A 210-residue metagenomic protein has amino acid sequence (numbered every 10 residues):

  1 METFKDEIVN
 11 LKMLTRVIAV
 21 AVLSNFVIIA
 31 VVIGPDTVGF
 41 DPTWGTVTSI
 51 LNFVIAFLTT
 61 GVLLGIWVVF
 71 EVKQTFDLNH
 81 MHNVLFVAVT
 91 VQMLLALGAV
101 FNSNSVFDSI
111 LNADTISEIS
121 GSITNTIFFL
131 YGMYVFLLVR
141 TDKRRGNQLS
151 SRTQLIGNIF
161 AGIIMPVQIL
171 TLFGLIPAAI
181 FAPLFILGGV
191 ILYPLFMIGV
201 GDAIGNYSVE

Functional and structural regions predicted by a protein language model:
M1-E210: Hydrophobic, aromatic-enriched alpha-helical segments typical of multi-pass transmembrane helices
